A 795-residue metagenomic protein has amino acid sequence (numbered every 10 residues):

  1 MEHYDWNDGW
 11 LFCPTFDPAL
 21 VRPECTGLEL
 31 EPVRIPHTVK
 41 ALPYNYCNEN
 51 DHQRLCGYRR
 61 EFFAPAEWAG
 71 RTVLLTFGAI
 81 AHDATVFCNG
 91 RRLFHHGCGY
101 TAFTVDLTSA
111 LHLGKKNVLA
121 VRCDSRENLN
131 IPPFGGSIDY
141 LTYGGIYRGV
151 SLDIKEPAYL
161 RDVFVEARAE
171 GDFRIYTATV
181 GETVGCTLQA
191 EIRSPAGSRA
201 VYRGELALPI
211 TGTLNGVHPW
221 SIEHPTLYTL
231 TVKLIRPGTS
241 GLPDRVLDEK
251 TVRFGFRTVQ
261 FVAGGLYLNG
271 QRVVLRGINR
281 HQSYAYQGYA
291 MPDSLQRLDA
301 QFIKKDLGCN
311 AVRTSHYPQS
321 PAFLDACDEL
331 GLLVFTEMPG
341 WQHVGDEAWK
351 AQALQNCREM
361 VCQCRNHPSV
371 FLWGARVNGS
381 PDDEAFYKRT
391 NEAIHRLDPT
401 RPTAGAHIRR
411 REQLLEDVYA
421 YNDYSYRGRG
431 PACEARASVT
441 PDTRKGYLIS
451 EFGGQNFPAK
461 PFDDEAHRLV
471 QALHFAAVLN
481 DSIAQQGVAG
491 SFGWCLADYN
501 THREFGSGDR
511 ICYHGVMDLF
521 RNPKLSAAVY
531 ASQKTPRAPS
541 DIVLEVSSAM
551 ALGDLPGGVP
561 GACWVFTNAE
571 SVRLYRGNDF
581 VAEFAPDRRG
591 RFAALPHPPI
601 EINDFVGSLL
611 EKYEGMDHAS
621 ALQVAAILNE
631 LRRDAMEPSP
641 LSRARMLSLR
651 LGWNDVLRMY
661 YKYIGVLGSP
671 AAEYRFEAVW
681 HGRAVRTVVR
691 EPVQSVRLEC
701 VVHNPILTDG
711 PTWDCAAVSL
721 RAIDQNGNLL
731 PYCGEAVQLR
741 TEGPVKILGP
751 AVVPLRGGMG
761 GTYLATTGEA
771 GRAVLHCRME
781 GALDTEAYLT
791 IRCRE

Functional and structural regions predicted by a protein language model:
M1-P43, R122, A472, A476-L479 (+3 more regions): Accessory carbohydrate-binding/adhesion or oligomerization-edge regions at the termini of glycan-active proteins
H3-F16, T38, N48-E49, Q53-L160 (+5 more regions): Accessory beta-strand-rich segments of carbohydrate-active enzymes
V39-A64, W68-F77, A81-C88, F94-G97 (+6 more regions): Active-site-adjacent substrate/metal-binding segments within catalytic domains of carbohydrate-active enzymes
C88, D172-G204, G561-E583, Y674-A678 (+2 more regions): Beta-strand-rich binding/interaction modules
H112-K116, G181-Q260: Extended acidic/polar, glycine-enriched regions that form or flank non-catalytic beta-rich accessory modules
R174-Y176, Q301-K305, A311-A528, Q533 (+2 more regions): Substrate-binding/catalytic cleft of secreted carbohydrate-active enzymes, primarily glycoside hydrolases
I175-A178, V232-L234, C563-T567, D714-P731 (+1 more regions): Beta-strand-rich structural segments
C186-Q189, E223-L227, P560, N568 (+6 more regions): Short flexible loop/turn segments that cap and initiate beta-strands
